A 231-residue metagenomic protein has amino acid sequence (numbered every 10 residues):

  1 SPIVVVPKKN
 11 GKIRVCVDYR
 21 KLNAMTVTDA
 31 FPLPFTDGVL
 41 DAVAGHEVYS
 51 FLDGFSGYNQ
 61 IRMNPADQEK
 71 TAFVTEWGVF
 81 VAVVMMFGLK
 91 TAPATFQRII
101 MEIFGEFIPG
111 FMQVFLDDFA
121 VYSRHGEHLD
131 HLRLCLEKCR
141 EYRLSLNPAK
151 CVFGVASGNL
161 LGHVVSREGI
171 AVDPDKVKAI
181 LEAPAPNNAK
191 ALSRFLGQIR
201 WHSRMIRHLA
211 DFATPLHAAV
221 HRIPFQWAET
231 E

Functional and structural regions predicted by a protein language model:
S1-E231: Retroelement reverse transcriptase polymerase core
